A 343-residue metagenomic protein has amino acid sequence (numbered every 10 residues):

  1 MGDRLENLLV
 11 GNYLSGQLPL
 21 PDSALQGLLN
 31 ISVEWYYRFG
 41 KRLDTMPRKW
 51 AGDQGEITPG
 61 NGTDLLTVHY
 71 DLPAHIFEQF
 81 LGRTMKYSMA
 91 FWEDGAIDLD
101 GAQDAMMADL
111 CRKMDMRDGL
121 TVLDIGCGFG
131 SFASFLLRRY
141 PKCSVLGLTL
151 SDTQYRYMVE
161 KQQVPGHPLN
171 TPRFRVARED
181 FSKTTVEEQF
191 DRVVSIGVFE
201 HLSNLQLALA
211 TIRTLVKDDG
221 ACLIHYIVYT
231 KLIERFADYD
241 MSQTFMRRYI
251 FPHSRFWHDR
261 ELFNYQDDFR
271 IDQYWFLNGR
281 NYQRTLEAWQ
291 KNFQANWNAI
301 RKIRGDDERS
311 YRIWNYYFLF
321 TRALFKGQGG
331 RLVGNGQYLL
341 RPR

Functional and structural regions predicted by a protein language model:
G2-F77: N-terminal auxiliary segments of SAM/dcSAM-dependent transferases
G119-G128: Conserved class I S-adenosyl-L-methionine
F129-P141: Conserved SAM-binding loop of SAM-dependent methyltransferases across substrates and taxa, primarily the Class I
R138-S182: Class I SAM-dependent methyltransferase SAM/SAH-binding core
S182-V193: A short acidic, Gly/Pro-enriched loop at the edge of an enzyme's catalytic core that lines a small-molecule cofactor
Q206-D218: A short glycine-rich, Lys/Arg-flanked "PGG" loop and its adjoining helix->strand segment in the class I
D219-I227: Conserved beta-strand signature within the Rossmann-like core of class I S-adenosyl-L-methionine
V228-T230, E234-G334, R341-R343: Substrate-binding/catalytic lobe of Class I Rossmann-like enzymes that use SAM or dcSAM, i.e., the mid-to-C-terminal
